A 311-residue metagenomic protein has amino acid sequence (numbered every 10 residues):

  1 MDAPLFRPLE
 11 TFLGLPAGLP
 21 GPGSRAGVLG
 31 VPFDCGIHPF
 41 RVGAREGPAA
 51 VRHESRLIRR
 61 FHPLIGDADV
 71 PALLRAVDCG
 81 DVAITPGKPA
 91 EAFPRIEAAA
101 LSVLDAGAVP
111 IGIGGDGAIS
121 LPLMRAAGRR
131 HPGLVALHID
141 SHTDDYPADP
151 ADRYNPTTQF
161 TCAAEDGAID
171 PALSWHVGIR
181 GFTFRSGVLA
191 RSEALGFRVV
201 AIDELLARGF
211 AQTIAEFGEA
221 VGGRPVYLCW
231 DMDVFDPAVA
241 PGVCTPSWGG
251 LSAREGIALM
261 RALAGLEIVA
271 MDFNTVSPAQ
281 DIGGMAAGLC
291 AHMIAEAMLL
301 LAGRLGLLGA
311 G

Functional and structural regions predicted by a protein language model:
D2-G311: Conserved alpha-helical scaffold segments that buttress catalytic/binding sites
